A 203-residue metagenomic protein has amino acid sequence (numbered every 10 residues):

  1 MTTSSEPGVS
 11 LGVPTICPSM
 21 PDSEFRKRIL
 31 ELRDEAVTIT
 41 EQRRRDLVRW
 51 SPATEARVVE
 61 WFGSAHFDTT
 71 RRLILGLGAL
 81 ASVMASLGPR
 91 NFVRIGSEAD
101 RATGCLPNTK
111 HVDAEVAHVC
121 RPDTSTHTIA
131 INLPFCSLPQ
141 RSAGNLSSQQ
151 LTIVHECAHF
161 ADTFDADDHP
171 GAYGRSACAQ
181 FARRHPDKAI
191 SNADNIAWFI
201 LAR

Functional and structural regions predicted by a protein language model:
M1-Q150, F160-R203: Predominantly extracellular/secreted Zn2+-dependent metalloproteases
E156: Walker B catalytic acidic pair
